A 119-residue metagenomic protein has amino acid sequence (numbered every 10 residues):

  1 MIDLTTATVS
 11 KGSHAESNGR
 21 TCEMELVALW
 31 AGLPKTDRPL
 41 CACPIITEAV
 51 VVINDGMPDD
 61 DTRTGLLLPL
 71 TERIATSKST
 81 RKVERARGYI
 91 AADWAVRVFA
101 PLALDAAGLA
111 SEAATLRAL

Functional and structural regions predicted by a protein language model:
M1-L119: Short, glycine-biased loop/turn motifs at secondary-structure junctions and in low-complexity Ser/Thr/Pro-rich termini
